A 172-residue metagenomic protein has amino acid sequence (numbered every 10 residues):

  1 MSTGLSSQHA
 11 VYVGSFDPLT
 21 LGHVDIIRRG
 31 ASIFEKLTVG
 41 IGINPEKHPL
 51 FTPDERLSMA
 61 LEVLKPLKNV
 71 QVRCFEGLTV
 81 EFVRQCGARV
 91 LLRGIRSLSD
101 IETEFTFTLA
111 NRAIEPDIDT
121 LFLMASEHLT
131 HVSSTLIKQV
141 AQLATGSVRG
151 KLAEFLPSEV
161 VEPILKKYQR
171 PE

Functional and structural regions predicted by a protein language model:
M1-E172: Nucleotidyltransferase catalytic core that binds NTPs
